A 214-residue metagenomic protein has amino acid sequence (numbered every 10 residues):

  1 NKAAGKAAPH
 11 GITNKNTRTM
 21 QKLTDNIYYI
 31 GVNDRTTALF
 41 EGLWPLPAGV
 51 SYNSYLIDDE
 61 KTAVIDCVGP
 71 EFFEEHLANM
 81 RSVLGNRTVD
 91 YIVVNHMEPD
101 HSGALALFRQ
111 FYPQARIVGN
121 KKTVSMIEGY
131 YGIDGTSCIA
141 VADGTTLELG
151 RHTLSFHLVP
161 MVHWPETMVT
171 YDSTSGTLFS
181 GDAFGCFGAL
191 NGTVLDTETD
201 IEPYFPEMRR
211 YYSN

Functional and structural regions predicted by a protein language model:
K2-A3: Short linear segments in intrinsically disordered or otherwise low-structure-confidence regions
A7-P9: Short, low-complexity intrinsically disordered segments enriched in A/P/G/S/L with frequent Arg, especially at protein
Q21-D25, V118-T167: Metallo-beta-lactamase
Q21-L84, V169-D172, G176-S180: Conserved beta-strand hairpin/beta-sheet module of binuclear metal-dependent hydrolase folds, prominently
T37, M97-S102, V124-I127, H163-W164 (+1 more regions): Active-site environment of divalent metal-dependent phosphoester hydrolases
E60, E71-V118: Active-site metal-binding motif and surrounding structural segment of the metallo-beta-lactamase
T153-N214: Metallo-beta-lactamase
